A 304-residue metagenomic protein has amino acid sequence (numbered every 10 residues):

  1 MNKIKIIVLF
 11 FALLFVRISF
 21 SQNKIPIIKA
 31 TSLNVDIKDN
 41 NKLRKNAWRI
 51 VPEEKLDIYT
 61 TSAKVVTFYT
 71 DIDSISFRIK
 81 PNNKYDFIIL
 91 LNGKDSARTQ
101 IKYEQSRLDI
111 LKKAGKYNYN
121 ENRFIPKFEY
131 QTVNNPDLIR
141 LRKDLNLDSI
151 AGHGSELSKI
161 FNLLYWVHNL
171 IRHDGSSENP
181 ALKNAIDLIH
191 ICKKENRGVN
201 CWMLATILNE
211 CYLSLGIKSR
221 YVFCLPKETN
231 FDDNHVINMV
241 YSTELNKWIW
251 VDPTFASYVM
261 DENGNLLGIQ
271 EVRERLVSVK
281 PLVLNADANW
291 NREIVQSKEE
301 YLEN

Functional and structural regions predicted by a protein language model:
M1-K24: Bacterial Sec-dependent N-terminal signal peptides
Q22-L108: Beta-strand-enriched, solvent-exposed domains that form extended recognition/catalytic surfaces
I110-N200, T206: Secondary-structure boundary elements
N200-M203, S219-Y221, I237-M239, I249-D252: Structural recognition of the beta-strand scaffold that forms the well-ordered cores of secreted hydrolase catalytic
L208-Y212, N234-Y241: Catalytic nucleophile-His microenvironment captured as a short glycine-rich beta-strand/loop that brackets
L215-T229: Short, well-structured beta-strand/strand-turn elements
F231-H235, N246: Short, solvent-exposed loop/turn segments at the edges of secondary structure
V240-Y241, L245-N304: His-Asp-centered catalytic microenvironments across diverse enzyme cores, prominently the transglutaminase-like
